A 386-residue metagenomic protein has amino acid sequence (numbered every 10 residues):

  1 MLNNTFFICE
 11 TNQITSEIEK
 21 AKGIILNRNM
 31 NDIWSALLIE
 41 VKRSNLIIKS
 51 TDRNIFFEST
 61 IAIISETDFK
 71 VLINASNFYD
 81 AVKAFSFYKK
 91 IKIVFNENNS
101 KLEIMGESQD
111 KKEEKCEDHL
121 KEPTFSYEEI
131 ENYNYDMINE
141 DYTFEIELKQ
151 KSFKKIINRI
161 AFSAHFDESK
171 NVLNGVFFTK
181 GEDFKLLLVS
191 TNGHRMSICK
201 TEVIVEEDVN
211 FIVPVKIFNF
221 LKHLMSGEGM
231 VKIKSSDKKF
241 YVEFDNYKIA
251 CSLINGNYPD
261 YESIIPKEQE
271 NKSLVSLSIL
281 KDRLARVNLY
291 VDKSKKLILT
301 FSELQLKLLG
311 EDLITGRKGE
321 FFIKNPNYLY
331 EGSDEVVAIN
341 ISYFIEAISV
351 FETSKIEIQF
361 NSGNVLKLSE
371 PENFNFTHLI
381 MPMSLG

Functional and structural regions predicted by a protein language model:
M1-G386: Structural preference for solvent-exposed beta-strand-turn elements and adjacent flexible terminal/loop segments within
